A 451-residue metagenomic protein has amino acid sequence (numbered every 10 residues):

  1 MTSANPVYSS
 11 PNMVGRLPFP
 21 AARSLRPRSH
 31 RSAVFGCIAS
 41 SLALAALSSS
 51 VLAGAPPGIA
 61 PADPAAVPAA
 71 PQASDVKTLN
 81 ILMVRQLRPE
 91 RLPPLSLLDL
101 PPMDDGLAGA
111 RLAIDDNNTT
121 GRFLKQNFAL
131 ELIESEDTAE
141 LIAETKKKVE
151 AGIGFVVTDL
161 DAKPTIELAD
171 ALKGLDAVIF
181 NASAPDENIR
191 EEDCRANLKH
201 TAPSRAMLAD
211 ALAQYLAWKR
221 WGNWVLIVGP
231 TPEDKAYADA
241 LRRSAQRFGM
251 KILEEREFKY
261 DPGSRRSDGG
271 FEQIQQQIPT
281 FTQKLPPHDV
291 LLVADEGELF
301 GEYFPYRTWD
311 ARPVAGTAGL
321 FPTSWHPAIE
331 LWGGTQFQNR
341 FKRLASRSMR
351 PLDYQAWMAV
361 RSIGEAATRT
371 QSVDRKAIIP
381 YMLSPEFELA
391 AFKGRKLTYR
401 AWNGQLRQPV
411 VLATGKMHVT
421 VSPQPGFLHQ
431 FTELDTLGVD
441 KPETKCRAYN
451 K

Functional and structural regions predicted by a protein language model:
M1-R31: N-terminal secretory signal peptides that target proteins for export/translocation
T2-P6, N12-G15, L47, L52-K451: Extracytosolic ligand-binding ectodomains
S32-F35, K441: Disulfide-bonded cysteine motifs in exported proteins
G36-S50: Bacterial N-terminal signal peptides
